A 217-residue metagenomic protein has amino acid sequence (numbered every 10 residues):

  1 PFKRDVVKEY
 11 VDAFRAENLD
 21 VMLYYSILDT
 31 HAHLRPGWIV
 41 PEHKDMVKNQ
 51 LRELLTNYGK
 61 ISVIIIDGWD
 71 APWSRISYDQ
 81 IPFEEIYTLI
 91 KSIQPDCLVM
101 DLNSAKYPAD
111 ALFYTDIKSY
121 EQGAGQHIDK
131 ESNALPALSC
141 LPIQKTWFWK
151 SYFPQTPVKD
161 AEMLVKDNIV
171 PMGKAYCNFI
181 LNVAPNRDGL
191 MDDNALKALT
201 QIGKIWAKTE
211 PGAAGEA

Functional and structural regions predicted by a protein language model:
P1-A217: Mature catalytic domains of secreted/periplasmic carbohydrate-active enzymes
